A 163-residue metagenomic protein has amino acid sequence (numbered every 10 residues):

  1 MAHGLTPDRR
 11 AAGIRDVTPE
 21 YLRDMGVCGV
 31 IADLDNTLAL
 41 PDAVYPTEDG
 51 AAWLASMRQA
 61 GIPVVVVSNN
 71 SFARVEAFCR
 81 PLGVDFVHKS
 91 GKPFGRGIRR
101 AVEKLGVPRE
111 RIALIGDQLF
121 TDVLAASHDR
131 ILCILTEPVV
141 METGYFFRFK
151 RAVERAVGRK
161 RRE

Functional and structural regions predicted by a protein language model:
A2-A32, L38-V44, E48-E163: Asp-based, Mg2+/Mn2+-dependent phosphohydrolase catalytic module
